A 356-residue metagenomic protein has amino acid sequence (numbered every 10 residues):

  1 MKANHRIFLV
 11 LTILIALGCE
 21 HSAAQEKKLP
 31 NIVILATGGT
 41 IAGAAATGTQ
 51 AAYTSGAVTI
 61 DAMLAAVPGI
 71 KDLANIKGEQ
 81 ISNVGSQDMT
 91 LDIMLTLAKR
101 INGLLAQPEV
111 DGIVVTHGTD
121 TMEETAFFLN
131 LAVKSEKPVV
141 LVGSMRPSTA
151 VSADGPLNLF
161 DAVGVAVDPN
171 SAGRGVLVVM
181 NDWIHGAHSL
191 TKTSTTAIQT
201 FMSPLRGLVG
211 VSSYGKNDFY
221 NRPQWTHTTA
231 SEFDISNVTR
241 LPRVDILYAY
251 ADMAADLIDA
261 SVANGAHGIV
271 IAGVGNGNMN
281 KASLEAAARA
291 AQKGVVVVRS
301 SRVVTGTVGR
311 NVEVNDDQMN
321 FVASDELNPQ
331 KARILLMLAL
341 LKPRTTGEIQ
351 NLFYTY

Functional and structural regions predicted by a protein language model:
M1-L9: Bacterial N-terminal signal peptides that target proteins for export
F8-G18: Bacterial N-terminal signal peptides
Q25-G103, E285: ATP/NTP phosphate-donor binding region
L29, L35, T59, M63-I70 (+2 more regions): Accessory alpha-helical/coil subdomains and C-terminal extensions that flank or cap enzyme catalytic cores
V115-K137, M279-A288: Short Gly/Thr/Asp-enriched flexible loops that form oxyanion-binding sites at enzyme active sites
A126-L157, V163-V167, Q292-S301: Short, acidic/small-residue loops that bind anionic groups at enzyme active sites
V142-S213: Internal gly/pro-rich beta-alpha loop/helix module that stabilizes soluble enzyme cofactors or their anionic handles
N276-Y356: C-terminal non-catalytic interaction/assembly regions of soluble proteins
